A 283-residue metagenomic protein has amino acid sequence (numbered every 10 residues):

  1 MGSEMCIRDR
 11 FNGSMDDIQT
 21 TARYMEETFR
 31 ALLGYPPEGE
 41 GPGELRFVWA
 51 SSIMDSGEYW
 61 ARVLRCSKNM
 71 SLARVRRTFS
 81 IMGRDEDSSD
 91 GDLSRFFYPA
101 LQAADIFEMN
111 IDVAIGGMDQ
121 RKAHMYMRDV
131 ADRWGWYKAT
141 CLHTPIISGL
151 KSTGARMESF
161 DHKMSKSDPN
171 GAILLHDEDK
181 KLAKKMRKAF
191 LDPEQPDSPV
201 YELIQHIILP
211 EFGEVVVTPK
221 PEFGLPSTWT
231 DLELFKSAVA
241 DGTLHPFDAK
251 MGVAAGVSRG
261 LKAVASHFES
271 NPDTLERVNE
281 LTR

Functional and structural regions predicted by a protein language model:
M1-S148, S152, F212-L225, D231-R283: NTP-dependent nucleotidyl-transfer catalytic core
W60-R62, V130, G154-M157, D179 (+1 more regions): Surface-exposed beta-strand edges and their flanking turn/coil or helix-capping segments
C141-I173: Active-site and channel-lining beta-strand-loop segments that bind or position nucleotide-derived/phosphorylated
H162-W229: Internal helical hairpin/lid segments
